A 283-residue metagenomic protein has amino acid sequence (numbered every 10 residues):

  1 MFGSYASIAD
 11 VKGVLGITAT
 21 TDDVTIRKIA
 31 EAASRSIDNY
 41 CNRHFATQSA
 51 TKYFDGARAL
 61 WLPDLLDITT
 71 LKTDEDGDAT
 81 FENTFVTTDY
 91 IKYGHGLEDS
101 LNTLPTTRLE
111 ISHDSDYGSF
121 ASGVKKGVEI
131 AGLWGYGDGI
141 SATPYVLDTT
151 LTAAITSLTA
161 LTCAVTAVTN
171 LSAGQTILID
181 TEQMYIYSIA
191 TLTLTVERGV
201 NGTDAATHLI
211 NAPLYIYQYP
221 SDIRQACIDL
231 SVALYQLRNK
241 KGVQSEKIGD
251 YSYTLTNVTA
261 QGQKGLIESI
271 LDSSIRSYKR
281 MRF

Functional and structural regions predicted by a protein language model:
M1-F283: Divalent metal-cofactor coordination and adjacent catalytic microenvironments
